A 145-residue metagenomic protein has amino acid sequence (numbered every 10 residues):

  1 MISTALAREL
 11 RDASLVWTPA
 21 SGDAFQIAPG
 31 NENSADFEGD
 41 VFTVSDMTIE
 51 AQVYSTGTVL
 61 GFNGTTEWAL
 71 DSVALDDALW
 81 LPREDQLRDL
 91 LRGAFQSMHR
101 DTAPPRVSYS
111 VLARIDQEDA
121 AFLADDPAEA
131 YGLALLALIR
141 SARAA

Functional and structural regions predicted by a protein language model:
M1-N63: Charge-rich, low-complexity N-terminal segments
A5-R8, D12-V16, A20, D85 (+3 more regions): Polar/charged alpha-helical tracts
V16, D40, S45-A124: N-terminal segment of the canonical double-stranded RNA-binding domain
A120-A145: Ampiphathic alpha-helical segments that act as solvent-exposed interaction surfaces
